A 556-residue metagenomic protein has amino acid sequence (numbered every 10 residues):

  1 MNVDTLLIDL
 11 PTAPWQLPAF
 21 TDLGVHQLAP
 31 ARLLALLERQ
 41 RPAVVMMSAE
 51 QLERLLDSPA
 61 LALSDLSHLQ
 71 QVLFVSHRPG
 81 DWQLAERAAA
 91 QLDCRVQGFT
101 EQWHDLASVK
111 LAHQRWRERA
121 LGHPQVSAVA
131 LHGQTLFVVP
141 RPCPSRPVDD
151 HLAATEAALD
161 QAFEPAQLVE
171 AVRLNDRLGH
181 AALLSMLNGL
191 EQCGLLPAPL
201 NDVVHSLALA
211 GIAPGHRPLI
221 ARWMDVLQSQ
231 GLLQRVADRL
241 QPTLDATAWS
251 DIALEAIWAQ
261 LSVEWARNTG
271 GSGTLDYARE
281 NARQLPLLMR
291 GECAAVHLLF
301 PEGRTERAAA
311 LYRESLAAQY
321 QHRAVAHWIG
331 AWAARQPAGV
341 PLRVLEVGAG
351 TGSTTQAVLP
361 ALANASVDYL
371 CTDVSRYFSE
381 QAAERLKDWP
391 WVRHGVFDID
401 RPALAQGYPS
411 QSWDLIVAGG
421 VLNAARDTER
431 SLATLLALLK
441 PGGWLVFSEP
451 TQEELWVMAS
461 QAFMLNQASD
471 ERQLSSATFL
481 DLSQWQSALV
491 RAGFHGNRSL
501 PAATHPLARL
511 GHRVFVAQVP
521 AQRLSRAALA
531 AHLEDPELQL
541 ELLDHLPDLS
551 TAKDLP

Functional and structural regions predicted by a protein language model:
M1-V44: Conserved AMP-binding/adenylation subdomain of ANL enzymes
E50, Q71-C94: Short gly/Ser/Thr-rich phosphate-binding loop of adenylate-forming enzymes
A90, L106-C143, A528-L546: Core catalytic subdomain of AMP-forming adenylate-forming
P142-R343, A365, G493-S499, A503 (+1 more regions): N-terminal accessory segments
R343-L345, A349-L404: Class I SAM-dependent methyltransferase SAM/SAH-binding core
A403-I416: A short acidic, Gly/Pro-enriched loop at the edge of an enzyme's catalytic core that lines a small-molecule cofactor
E429-W444: A short glycine-rich, Lys/Arg-flanked "PGG" loop and its adjoining helix->strand segment in the class I
V446-P501: C-terminal alpha-helical "lid/dimerization" subdomain adjacent to the S-adenosyl-L-methionine
